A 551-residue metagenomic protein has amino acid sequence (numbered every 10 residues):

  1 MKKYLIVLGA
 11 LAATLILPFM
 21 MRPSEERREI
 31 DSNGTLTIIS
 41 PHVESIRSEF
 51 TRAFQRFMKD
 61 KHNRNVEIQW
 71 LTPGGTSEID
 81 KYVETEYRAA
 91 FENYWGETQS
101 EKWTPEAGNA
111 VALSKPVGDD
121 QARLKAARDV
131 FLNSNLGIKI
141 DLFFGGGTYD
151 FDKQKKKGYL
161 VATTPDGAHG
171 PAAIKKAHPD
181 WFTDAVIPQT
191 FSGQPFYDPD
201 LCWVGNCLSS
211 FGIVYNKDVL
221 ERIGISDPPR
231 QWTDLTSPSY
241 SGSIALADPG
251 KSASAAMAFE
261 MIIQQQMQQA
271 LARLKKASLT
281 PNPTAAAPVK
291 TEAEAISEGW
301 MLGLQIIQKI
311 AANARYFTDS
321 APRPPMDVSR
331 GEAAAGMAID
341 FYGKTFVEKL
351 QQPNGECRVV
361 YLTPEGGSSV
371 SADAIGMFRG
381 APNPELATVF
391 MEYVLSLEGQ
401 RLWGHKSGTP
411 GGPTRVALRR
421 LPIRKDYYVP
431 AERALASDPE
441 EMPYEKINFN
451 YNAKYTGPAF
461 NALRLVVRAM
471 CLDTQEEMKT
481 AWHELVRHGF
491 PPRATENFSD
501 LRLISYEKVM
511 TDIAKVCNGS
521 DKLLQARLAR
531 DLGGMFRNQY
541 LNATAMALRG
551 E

Functional and structural regions predicted by a protein language model:
K3, P18-K153: Early extracytoplasmic/lumenal segment of secretory-pathway proteins
T37, T233-S254, I262-Q266, T291-A295: Short loop->beta-strand "edge-of-pocket" segments that line small-molecule binding or catalytic clefts across diverse
D119, R123, M261-G355, R401-L402: Ligand-binding pocket segment of bilobal, Venus flytrap-like solute-binding proteins
Q121-F144, K155-K156, L160-V214, T233 (+1 more regions): A structural signal for short loop-to-beta-strand junctions that line the ligand-binding cleft of periplasmic/secreted
K176, S209, S278-A285, K290 (+3 more regions): Periplasmic-binding protein-like
M261, Y316-P382, G399-E432: Extracytoplasmic/periplasmic substrate-binding proteins
P382-V394, L402: Short amphipathic alpha-helical coupling segments at ligand-binding clamshell hinges and other catalytic/signaling
Y444-E551: Conserved C-terminal helix/tail region of periplasmic/extracytoplasmic solute-binding proteins
